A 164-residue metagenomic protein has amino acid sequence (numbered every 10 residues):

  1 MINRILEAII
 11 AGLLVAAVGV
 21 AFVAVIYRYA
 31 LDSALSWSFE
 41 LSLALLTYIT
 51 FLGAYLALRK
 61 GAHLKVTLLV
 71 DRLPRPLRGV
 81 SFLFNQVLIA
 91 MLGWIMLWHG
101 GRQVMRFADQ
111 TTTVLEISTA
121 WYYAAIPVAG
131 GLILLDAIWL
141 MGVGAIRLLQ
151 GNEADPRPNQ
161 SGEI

Functional and structural regions predicted by a protein language model:
M1-I164: Alpha-helical transmembrane segments and membrane-interface helix-loop junctions in multi-pass membrane proteins
